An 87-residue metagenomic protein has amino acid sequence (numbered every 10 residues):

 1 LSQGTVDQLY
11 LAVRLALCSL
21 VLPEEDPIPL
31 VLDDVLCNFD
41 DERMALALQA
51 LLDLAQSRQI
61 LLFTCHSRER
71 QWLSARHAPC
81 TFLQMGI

Functional and structural regions predicted by a protein language model:
L1-I87: Terminal ABC-like ATPase head and other globular end-domains that cap long coiled-coil arms in SMC/Rad50/SbcC-family
